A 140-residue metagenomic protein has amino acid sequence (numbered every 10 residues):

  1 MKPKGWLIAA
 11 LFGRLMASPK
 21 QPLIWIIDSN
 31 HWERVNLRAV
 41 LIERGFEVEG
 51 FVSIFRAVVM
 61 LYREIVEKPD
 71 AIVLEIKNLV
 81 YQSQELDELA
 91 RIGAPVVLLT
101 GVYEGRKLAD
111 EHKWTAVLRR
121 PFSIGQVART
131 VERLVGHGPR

Functional and structural regions predicted by a protein language model:
M1-R44, F55-V58, Y62-K68, D87-I92 (+2 more regions): Non-catalytic signal-transmission and effector/linker regions of two-component phosphorelay proteins
G50-V59, Q82: Helix N-cap/capping motif at the beta->alpha junctions
R56, L79, V102-R106: Negatively charged, flexible loop motifs adjacent to catalytic sites in prokaryotic signal transduction proteins
V73-I76: Active-site residues of response regulator receiver
N78-A94: Short amphipathic alpha-helix used as the core "switch/output" element in two-component signaling
V97-G101: Hydrophobic/aromatic residues positioned on beta-strands within the core alpha/beta folds
R120: A Lys-centered signature of the CheY-like receiver
